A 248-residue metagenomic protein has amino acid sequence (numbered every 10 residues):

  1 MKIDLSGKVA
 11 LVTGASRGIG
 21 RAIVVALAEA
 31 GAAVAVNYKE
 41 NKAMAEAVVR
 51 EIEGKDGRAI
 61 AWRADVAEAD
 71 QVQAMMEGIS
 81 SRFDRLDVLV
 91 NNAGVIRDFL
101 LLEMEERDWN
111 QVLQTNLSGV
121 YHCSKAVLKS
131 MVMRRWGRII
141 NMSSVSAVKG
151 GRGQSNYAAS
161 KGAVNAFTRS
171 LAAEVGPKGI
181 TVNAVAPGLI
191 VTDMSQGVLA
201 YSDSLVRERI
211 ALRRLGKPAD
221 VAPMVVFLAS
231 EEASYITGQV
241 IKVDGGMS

Functional and structural regions predicted by a protein language model:
V9, S16-R17: Conserved glycine-rich cofactor-binding loop
L100-L101, D108-L113, V206: Substrate-binding pocket helix/loop in short-chain dehydrogenase/reductase
S124, S160, T168: Active-site helix of classical SDR
K129, A173-E174, S234: Alpha-helical segment proximal to the catalytic Tyr-Lys
W136, R214-V243: C-terminal substrate-recognition "lid" of short-chain dehydrogenase/reductases
S144: Residue(s) in the substrate-gating loop at a strand-loop-helix junction that position the organic substrate next
G176, T181, I236-G238: Short, small/polar-rich loop/turn modules that mediate ligand/substrate recognition or access, typified
